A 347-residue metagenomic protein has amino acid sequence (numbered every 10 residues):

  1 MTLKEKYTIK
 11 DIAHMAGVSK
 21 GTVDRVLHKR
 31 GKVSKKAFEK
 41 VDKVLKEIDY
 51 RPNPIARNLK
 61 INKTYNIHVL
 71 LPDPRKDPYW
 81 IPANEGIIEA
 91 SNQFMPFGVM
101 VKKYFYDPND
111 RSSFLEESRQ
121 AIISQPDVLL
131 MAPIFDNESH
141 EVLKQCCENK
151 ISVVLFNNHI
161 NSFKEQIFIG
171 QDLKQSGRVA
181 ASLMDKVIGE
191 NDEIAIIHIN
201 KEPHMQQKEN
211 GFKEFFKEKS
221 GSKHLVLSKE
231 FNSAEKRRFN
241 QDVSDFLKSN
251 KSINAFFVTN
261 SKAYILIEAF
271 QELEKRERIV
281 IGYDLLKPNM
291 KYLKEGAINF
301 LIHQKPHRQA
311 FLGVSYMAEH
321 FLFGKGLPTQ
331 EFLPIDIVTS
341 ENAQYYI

Functional and structural regions predicted by a protein language model:
M1-N58: N-terminal helix-turn-helix DNA-binding module of bacterial transcription factors
V44, F216, K305-I347: Hinge/cleft segment of the Venus flytrap/periplasmic-binding protein
N53-S113: Amphipathic helical "hinge" segments at domain boundaries
P78-F94, S176-A180, P203-S222, I265-L266 (+1 more regions): Short, solvent-exposed amphipathic alpha-helices that sit in or adjacent to ligand/effector-binding or catalytic
S91-S113, E193-H198, K213-R237: Short beta-strand elements in bilobed, periplasmic/extracellular small-molecule ligand-binding domains
V128-Q145, F231-P288: Hydrophobic alpha-helical
F135-Q175, L286-K294: Flexible loop/hinge segments that line or gate small-molecule binding clefts
F168-E193, F239-N240, N289, K305-L322: Hydrophobic alpha-helical segments within soluble ligand-binding/sensing domains
